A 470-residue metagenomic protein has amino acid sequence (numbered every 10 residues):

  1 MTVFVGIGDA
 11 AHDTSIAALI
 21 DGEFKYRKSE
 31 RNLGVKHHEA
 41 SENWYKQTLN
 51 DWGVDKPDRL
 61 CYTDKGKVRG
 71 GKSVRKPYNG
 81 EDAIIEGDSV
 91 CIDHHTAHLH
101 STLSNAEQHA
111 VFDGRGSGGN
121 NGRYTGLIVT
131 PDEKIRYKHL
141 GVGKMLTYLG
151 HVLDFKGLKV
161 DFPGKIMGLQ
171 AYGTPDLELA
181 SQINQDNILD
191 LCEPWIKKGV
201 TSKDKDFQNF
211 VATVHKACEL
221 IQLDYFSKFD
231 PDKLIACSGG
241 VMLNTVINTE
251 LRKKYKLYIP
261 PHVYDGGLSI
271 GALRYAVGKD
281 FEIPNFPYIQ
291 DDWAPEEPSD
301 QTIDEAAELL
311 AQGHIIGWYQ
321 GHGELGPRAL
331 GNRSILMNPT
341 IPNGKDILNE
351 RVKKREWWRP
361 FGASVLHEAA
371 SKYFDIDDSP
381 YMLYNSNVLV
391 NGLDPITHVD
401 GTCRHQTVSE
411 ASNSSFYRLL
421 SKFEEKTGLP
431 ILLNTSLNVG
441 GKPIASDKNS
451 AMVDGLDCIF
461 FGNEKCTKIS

Functional and structural regions predicted by a protein language model:
M1-V5: Extreme N-terminal starter segment of soluble prokaryotic enzymes
G6-H38, K76-G87, C91-L99, S104-E178 (+2 more regions): Flexible beta->alpha loop and helix N-cap segments adjacent to enzyme active/binding sites
S29-D55: N-terminal phosphate-binding loop and adjacent alpha-helix
E42, K46, C61-E86: Phosphate- and other anionic-substrate recognition elements at nucleic-acid/protein interfaces
V54-V68, D232-G240, G317: Short glycine-rich phosphate-binding loop at a beta-alpha junction
S89, D204-L220, S409, N413: Short acidic-aromatic active-site loops that bind/stabilize oxyanions
D176-D206: A mobile "lid/hinge" subdomain adjacent to the ATP/sugar-phosphate binding pocket shared across diverse ATP-dependent
A212-I235: Phosphate/ATP-binding catalytic cores across multiple sugar-kinase/actin-like superfamilies, primarily ASKHA
